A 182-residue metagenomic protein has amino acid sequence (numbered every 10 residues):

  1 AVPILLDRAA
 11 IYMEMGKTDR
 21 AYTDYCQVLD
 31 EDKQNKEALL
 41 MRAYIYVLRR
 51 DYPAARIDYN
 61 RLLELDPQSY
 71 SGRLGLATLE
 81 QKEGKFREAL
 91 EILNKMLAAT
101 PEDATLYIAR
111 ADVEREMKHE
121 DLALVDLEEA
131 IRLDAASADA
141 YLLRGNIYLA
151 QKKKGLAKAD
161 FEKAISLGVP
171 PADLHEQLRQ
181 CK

Functional and structural regions predicted by a protein language model:
L6, M13, L40-V47, Q81 (+3 more regions): Position-specific recognition of the canonical hydrophobic site in helix A of tetratricopeptide repeat
M15-Q27, R49-R61, K82-K95, M117-E129 (+1 more regions): Structural signature of tandem alpha-helical TPR/SEL1-like repeats, specifically the intra-repeat loop/turn
S71, G75-T78, K82-G84, E88-E91 (+2 more regions): Extended amphipathic alpha-helical interaction segments
N146-K182: Terminal, low-structured helical/coil segments at or just beyond the last alpha-helical repeat
